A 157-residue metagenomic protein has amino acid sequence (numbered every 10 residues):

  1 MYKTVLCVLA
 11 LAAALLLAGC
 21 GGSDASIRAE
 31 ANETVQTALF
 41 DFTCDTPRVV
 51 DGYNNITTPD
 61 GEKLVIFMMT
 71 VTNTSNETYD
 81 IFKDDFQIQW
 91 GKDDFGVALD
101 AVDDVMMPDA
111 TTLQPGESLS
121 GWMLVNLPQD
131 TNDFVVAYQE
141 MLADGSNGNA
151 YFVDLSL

Functional and structural regions predicted by a protein language model:
M1-L9: Positively charged n-region of N-terminal signal peptides that target proteins for export
L16-G19: C-terminal motif of bacterial Sec signal peptides marking the signal peptidase cleavage site
G21-D24: Bacterial signal peptide processing site
A29-G61: Low-complexity, acidic Ser/Thr/Pro/Gly-rich terminal tails and inter-domain linkers that flank the onset of structured
L64-I66, S118-W122, A150: Intrinsic-disorder/low-complexity, polar/charged segments enriched in Ser/Thr/Lys/Arg/Asp/Glu/Gln
V65-N73: Short, well-ordered beta-strand segments enriched in hydrophobic/aromatic residues
T72-L119, F152-S156: The feature marks short-to-medium sequence segments in extracytoplasmic or secretory-pathway proteins
W122-Y151: Short, surface-exposed ligand- or partner-binding patches at beta-edge/loop junctions that are enriched in aromatics
